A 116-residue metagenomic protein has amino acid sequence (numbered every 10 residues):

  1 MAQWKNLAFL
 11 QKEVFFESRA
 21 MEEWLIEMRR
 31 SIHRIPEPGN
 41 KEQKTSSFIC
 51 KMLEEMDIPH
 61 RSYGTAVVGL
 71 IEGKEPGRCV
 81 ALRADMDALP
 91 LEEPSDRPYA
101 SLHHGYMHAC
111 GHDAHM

Functional and structural regions predicted by a protein language model:
W4-H108: Acidic/His- and Gly-rich active-site-bordering loop/insert found across diverse amide/peptide-bond hydrolases
M116: DPxDG-like acidic metal-binding loop motif
